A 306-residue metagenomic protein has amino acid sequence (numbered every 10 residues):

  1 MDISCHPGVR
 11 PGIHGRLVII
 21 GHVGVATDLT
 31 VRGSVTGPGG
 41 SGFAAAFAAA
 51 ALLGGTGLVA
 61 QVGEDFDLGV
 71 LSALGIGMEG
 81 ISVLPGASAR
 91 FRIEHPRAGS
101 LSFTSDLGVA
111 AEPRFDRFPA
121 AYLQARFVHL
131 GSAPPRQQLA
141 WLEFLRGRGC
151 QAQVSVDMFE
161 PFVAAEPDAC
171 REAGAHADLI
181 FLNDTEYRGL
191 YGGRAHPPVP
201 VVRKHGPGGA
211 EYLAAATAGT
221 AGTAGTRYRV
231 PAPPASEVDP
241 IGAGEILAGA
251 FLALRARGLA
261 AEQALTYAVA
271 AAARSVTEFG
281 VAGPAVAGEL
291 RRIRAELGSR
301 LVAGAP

Functional and structural regions predicted by a protein language model:
M1-T30: Positively charged, low-complexity intrinsically disordered leader regions
D2-H6, R10-I13, G192-P306: Conserved phosphate-binding/catalytic region of the ribokinase-like
H14, V25-T36, A51-H129, F144-L145 (+1 more regions): Conserved N-terminal subdomain of the carbohydrate kinase-like
L17, G55-T56, M78, A152-V154 (+1 more regions): Hydrophobic anchor at the start of a short beta-strand that flanks the dinucleotide cofactor-binding loop
G40-A51, L142-E143: Histidine-anchored nucleotide/phosphate-binding helix
A46-T56, L254-R257: Alpha-helix C-terminal capping segments
A49, N183, G244: Short, conserved phosphate/pyrophosphate- and ester-handling motifs at nucleotide-, phospho-/glycolipid
F127-H196, G208-A210, A216: Conserved beta-alpha-beta core of the PfkB/ribokinase-like small-molecule kinase fold
